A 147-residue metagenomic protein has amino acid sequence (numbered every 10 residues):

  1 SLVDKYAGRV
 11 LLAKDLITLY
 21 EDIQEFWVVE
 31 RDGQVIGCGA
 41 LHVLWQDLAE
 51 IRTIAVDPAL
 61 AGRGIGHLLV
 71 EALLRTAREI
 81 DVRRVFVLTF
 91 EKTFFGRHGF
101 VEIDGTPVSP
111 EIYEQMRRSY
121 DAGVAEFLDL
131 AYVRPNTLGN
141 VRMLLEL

Functional and structural regions predicted by a protein language model:
S1, R75, T93: Surface-exposed charge patches
S1-A13, V28-E30, G139-L147: Short amphipathic alpha-helix that is part of the acyltransferase structural core
V10-D32, I36-V56: A conserved beta-strand-loop-helix scaffold within acyl/acetyltransferase catalytic domains
A13-L16, V70-L74, D129-L130: A generic local structural motif
V56, G62-A77, F86-V87: Conserved acetyl-CoA-binding loop-helix of GNAT-fold acetyltransferases
E79, R83, T89-R117: Conserved active-site alpha-helix within GNAT-family acetyltransferase domains
V108-L147: C-terminal "cap" of GNAT-fold acetyltransferases
